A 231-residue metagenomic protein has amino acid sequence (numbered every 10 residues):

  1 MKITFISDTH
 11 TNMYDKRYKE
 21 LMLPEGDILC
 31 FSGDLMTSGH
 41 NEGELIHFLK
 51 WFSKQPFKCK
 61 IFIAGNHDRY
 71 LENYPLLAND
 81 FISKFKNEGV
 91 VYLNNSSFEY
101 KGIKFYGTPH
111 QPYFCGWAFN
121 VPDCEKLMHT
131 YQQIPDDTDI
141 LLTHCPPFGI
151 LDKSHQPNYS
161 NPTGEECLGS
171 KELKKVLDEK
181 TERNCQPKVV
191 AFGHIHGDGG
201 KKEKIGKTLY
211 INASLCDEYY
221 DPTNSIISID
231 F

Functional and structural regions predicted by a protein language model:
M1-Y18, N94-P135, C216-I229: Core dinuclear metal-dependent hydrolase active-site scaffold
F5-S7, L29-D34, K60-N66, L93-N94 (+5 more regions): Active-site neighborhood of phospho(di)ester-bond hydrolases with catalytic His/Asp-centered motifs
I6, T11-Y100, C167-G169: Core catalytic region of metal-dependent phosphoesterases/phosphodiesterases, especially metallo-beta-lactamase-like
D15-K16, H40-N41, E72-Y74, K104 (+5 more regions): Short glycine-/acidic-enriched loop or helix-start segments at secondary-structure transitions that form or flank
L21-P24, F52-F57, K84-N87, I134-D136 (+2 more regions): Short, conserved loop/helix-junction motifs that constitute active-site signature segments in enzyme catalytic cores
M36, E44, F114-C115, D137-Q186: Active-site-proximal segments of metal-dependent phosphoesterases and phosphodiesterases across multiple
F81-K86, Y159-S160, C167-G169, K204-C216: Short, electropositive alpha-helical surface patch
S97-K101, E172-C185, V189, H196-F231: Binuclear metal-dependent phosphoesterase catalytic core
